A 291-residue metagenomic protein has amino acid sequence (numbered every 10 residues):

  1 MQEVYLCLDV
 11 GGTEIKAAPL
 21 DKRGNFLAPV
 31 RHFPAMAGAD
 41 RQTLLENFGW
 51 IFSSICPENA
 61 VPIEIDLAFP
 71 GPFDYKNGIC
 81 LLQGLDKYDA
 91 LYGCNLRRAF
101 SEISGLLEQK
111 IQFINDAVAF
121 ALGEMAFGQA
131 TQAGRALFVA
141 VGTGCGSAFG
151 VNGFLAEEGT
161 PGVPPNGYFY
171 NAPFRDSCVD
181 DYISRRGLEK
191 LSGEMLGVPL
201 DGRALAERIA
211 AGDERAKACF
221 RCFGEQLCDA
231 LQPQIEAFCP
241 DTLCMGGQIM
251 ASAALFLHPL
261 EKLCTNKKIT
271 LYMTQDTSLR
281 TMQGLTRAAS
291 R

Functional and structural regions predicted by a protein language model:
Q2-G71, K76: Conserved phosphate-binding loops in N-terminal lobes of ATP-dependent enzymes of the actin/Hsp70/sugar-kinase
D9, D116, G142: Active-site glycine-centered loops adjacent to acidic/histidine catalytic or metal-binding residues that shape
T13, P70-F73, G142-G146, I249: Short glycine-rich anion-binding loops that position phosphate/pyrophosphate groups of nucleotides and phosphorylated
A18-L20, P29-R31, D40-R41, L91 (+4 more regions): Glycine/GP-enriched mid-protein hinge/lid loop-to-helix segment characteristic of carbohydrate kinases
R31, M36-P57, V61-I63, S177-D181 (+3 more regions): Adenine-nucleotide phosphate-binding core of ATP-dependent small-molecule kinases
P34-A37, R41-G49, V61-I65, G71-R135 (+1 more regions): Glycine-rich phosphate-binding loop and adjoining helix at the ATP-binding site of ATP-dependent phosphoryl-transfer
F52, C56, T286-R291: Short, hydrophobic alpha-helical segments
L107-I111, L257-T286: Conserved phosphate-binding/catalytic loops in two-lobed NTP-binding clefts
